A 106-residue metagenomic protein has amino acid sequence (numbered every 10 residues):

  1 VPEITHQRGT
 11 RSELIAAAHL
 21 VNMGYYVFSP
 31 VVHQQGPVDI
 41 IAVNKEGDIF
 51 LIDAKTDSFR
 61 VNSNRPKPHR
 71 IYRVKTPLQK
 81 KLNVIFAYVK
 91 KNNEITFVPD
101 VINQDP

Functional and structural regions predicted by a protein language model:
V1-V31: Acidic-basic catalytic patches of nuclease active cores, encompassing PD-(D/E)XK and other metal-cofactor nuclease
H6, D53-P66: Short beta-strand-loop-alpha-helix junction that forms the active-site gateway of nucleic-acid-processing nucleases
A16, L20, I40-A42, E46-F59: Conserved catalytic cores of phosphodiester-cleaving nucleases, focusing on short active-site segments
N22, Q35-P37, G47-L51, Q79-L82: Short connector loops at helix/strand junctions that flank enzyme active sites, especially segments positioning acidic
Y26-K45: Active-site metal-binding core of divalent-cation-utilizing nuclease and nuclease-like domains
P66-Y72: Well-ordered, non-membrane alpha-helical segments in soluble/globular domains
K75-P77: N-proximal, low-complexity, solvent-exposed accessory regions that precede a main structured/catalytic
K80-P106: Domain-level recognition of nuclease-like catalytic cores that cleave nucleotide substrates
